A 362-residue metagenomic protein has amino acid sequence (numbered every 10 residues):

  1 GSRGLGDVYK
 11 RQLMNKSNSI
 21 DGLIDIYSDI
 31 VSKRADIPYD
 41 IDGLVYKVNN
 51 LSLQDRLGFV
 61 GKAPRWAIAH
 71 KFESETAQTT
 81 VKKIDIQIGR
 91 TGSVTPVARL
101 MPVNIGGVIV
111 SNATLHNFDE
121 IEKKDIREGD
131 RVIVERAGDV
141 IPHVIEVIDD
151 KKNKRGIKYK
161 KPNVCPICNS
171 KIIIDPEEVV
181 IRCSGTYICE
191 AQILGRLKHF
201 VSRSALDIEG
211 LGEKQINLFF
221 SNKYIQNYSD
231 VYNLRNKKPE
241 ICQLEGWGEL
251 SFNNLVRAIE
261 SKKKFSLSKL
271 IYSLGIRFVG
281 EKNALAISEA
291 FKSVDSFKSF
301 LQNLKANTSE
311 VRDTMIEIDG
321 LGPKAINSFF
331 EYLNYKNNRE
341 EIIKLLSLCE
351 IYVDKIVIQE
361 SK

Functional and structural regions predicted by a protein language model:
G1-L5, Y9: Single conserved hydrophobic/aromatic residue that forms the stacking wall/gate of nucleotide- or nucleobase-binding
Q12-V45: Phosphate-interacting basic helix/loop segments used at nucleotide- and nucleic-acid interfaces
D29, I105-D119: Short, structured beta-strand/loop micro-motifs enriched in basic residues and often containing a Trp
V31, A35, K47-M101: Extended boundary segments
D36-I37, I86, P102, F118-D125: Short, surface-exposed secondary-structure edge patches
L51, V134-D139: Short, surface-exposed secondary-structure boundary micro-motifs
R127, D139, H143-N169, D175-S361: Accessory alpha-helical DNA-binding modules that contact the DNA backbone or grooves
